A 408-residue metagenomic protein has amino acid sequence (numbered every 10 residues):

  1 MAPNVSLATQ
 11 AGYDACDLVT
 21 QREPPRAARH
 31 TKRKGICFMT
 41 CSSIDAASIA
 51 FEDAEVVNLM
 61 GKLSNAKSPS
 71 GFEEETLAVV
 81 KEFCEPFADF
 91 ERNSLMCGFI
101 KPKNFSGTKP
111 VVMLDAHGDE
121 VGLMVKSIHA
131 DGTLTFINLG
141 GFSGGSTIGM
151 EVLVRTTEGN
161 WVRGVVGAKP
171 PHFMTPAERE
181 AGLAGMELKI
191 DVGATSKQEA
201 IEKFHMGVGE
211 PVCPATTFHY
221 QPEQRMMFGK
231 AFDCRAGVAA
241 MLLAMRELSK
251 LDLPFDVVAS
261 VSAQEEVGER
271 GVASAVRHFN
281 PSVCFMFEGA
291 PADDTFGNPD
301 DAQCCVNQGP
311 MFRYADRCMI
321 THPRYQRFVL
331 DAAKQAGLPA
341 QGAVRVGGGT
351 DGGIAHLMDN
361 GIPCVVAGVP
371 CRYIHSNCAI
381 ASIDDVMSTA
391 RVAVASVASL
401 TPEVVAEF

Functional and structural regions predicted by a protein language model:
N4-L7, G12-F408: N-terminal hydrophobic/helix-forming segments and targeting peptides
